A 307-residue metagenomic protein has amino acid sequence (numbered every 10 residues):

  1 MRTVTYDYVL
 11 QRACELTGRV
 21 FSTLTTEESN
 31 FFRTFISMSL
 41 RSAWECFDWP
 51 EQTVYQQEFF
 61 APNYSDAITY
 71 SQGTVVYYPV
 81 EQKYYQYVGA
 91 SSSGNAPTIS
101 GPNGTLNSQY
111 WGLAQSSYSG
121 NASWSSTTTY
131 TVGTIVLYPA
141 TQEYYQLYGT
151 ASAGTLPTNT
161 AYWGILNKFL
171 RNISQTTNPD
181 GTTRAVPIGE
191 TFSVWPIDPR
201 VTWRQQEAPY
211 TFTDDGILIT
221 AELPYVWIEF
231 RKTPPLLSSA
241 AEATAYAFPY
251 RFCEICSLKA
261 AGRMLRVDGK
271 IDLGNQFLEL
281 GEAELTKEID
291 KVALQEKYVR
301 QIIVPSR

Functional and structural regions predicted by a protein language model:
M1-K83, Q109-G120, T131-I135, P139-E143 (+1 more regions): Glycine-enriched, solvent-exposed interface loops adjoining structured elements
M1-T3, T69, S93, T98 (+2 more regions): Intrinsic low-complexity, intrinsically disordered segments enriched in polar/basic residues
E81-Q82, G89-I99, Y118, A140-E143 (+1 more regions): Acidic glycine-/aspartate-rich tracts in secreted/extracellular proteins
G101-G104: Surface-exposed intrinsically disordered loops and tails
